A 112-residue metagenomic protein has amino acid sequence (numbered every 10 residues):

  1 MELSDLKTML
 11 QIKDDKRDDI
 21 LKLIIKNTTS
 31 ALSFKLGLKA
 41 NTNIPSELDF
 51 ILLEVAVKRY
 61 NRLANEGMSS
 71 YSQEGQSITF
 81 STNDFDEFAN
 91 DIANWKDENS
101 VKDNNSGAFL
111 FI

Functional and structural regions predicted by a protein language model:
M1-F50, A93-I112: Conserved short "hinge" loops at termini or chain/domain junctions
L52-A56: Short alpha-helical scaffolding segments that buttress acidic/His motifs in well-ordered protein cores
K58-I112: Short loop/turn elements at secondary-structure junctions
